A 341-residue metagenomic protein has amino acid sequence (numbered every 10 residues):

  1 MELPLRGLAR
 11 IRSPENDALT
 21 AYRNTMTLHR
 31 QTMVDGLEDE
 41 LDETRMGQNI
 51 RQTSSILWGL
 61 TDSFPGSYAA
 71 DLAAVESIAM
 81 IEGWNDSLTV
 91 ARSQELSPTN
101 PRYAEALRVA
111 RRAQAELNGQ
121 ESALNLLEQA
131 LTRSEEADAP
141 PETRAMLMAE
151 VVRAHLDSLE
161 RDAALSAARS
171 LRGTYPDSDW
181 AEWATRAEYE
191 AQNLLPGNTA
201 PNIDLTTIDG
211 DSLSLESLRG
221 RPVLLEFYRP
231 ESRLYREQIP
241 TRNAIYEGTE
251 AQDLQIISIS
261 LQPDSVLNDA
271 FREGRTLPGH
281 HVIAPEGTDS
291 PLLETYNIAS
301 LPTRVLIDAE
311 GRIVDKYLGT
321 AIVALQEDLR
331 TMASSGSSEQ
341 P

Functional and structural regions predicted by a protein language model:
M1-S122: Preference for long, solvent-exposed alpha-helical segments and helix-linker "stalks"
I50-G59, N85-S97, S122-S134, D162-L171 (+1 more regions): Alpha-helical repeat scaffolds
Y68, P101, E142-T143, D179: Residue signature of alpha-solenoid helical repeat architecture, marking inter-repeat boundaries and helix-start
A154-T206, E216-L218, V266: N-proximal helix/coil linker or "cap" segments that precede and/or mark the start of modular domains
L213-E237, R242: Short active-site neighborhood of thiol/selenol oxidoreductases, capturing the structured segment around
L234-R275, G287-E294: Structural microenvironment flanking redox-active thiols in thiol-disulfide oxidoreductases
R275-L277, A284-R330: Thiol/disulfide oxidoreductase modules built on the thioredoxin-like
